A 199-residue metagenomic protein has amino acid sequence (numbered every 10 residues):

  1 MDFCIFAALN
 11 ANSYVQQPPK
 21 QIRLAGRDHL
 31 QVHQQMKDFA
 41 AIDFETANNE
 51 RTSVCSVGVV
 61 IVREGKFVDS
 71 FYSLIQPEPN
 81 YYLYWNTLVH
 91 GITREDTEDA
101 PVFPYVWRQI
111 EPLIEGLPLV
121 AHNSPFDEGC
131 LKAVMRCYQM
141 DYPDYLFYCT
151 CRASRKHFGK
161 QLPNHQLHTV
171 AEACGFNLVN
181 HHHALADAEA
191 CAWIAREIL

Functional and structural regions predicted by a protein language model:
Y14, P18-D144, K160, N164-H182: Conserved non-catalytic scaffold segment of RNase H-like nuclease domains
T46-N48, R152, A190: Short, glycine/acidic-enriched loop or turn micro-motifs at the edges of active sites
Y148-N164: Short alpha-helix plus adjacent loop in nuclease-associated cores
H183-R196: Acidic, divalent-metal-coordinating active-site segment for phosphoryl/phosphodiester hydrolysis, typified by short
